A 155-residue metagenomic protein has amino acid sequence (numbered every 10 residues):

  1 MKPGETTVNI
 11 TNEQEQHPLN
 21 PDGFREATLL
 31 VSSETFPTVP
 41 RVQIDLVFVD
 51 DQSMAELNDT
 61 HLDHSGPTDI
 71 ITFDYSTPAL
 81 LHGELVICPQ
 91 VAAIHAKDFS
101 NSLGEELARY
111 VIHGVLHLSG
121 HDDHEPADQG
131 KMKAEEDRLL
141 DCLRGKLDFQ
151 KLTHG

Functional and structural regions predicted by a protein language model:
M1-L107, L118-G155: An acidic/histidine-cluster motif and surrounding catalytic segment that typifies divalent-metal-assisted enzyme active
